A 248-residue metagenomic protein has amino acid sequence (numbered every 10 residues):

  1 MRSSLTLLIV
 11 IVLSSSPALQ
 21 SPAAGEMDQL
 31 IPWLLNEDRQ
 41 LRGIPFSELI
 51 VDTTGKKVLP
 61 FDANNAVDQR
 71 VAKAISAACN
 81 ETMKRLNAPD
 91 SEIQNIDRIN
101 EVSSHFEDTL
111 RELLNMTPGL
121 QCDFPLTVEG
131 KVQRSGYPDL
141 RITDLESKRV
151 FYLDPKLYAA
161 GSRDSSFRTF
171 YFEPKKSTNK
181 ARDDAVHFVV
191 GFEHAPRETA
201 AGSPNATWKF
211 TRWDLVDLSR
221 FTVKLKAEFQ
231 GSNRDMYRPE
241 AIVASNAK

Functional and structural regions predicted by a protein language model:
M1-S4: Positively charged n-region of N-terminal signal peptides that target proteins for export
T6-S15: Bacterial N-terminal signal peptides
S21-T109: Interdomain/boundary linker segments immediately adjacent to catalytic/signaling cores
R111-T143: A short acidic/basic microdomain associated with nuclease active sites
L140-I142, F151-A159: Conserved catalytic cores of phosphodiester-cleaving nucleases, focusing on short active-site segments
K148-Y152, N205: Short, mixed charged/polar active-site loops that provide acid/base catalysis or chelate metal/phosphate cofactors
A160-F170: Active-site-adjacent loop/helix micro-motif of nuclease/hydrolase catalytic cores
T178-A247: Domain-level recognition of nuclease-like catalytic cores that cleave nucleotide substrates
